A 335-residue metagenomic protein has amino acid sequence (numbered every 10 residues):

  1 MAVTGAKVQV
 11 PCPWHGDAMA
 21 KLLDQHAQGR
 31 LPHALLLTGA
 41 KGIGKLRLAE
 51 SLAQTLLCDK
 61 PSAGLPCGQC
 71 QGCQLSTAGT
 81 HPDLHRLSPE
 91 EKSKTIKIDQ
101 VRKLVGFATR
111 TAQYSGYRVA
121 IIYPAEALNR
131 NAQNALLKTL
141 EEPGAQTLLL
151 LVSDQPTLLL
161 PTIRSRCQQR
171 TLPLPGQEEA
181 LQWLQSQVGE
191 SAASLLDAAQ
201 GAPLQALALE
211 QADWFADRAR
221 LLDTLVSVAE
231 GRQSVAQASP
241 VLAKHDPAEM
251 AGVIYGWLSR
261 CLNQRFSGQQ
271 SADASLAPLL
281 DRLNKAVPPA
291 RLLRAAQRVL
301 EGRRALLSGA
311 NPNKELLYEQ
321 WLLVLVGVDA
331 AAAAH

Functional and structural regions predicted by a protein language model:
M1-T55, G72-L75, A145-L148, D154-H335: Charged, glycine-rich active-site and insertion segments that engage polyanionic ligands
A2-N131: Clamp-loader machinery-focused feature within the broader ASCE/P-loop NTPase space
L56, K60, L140, D213: Active-site catalytic pocket residues across diverse enzymes, especially alpha/beta-hydrolases
K60, G116, G144, S191-A192: Secondary-structure boundary/capping signal
G106, K138, P161, S165: Conserved adenine-binding aromatic site and its adjacent loop/helix in ATP-hydrolyzing domains
T109, N134-L151: Conserved catalytic/switch belt of AAA+ P-loop NTPases
Y123-N129, N134-L137, E141, T157: Catalytic acidic motif of RecA-like/P-loop NTPases
